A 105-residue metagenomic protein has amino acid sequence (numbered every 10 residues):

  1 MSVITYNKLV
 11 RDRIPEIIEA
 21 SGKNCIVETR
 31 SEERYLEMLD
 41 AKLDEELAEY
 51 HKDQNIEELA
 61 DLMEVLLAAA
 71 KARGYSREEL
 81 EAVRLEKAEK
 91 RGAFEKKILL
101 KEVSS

Functional and structural regions predicted by a protein language model:
M1-S105: Flexible "arm" and connector segments at domain edges
